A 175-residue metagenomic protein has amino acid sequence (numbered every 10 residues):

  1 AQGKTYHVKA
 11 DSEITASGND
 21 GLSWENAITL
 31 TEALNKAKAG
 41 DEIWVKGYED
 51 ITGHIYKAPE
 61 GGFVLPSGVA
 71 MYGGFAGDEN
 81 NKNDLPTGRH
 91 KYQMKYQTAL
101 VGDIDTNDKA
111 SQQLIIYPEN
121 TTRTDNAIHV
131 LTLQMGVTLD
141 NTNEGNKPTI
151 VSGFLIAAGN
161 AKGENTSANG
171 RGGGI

Functional and structural regions predicted by a protein language model:
A1-E13: Boundary/junction segments of secreted and surface-exposed precursor proteins
Q2, N35-A39, L65: Flexible, charged surface loops at secondary-structure boundaries
K4-Y6, E25, T98: Structural signal for short hydrophobic segments within the conserved structured cores of catalytic domains across
H7-K9, W44, A70-Y72: Beta-strand signatures of extracellular beta-sandwich domains
A10-I55: Acidic Gly/Asp/Thr-rich repetitive segments characteristic of extracellular carbohydrate-active and adhesion proteins
T31, G53-A70, E79-I150, N160-I175: Extracellular beta-strand-rich solenoid/capping regions of secreted or surface-exposed proteins that bind or remodel
